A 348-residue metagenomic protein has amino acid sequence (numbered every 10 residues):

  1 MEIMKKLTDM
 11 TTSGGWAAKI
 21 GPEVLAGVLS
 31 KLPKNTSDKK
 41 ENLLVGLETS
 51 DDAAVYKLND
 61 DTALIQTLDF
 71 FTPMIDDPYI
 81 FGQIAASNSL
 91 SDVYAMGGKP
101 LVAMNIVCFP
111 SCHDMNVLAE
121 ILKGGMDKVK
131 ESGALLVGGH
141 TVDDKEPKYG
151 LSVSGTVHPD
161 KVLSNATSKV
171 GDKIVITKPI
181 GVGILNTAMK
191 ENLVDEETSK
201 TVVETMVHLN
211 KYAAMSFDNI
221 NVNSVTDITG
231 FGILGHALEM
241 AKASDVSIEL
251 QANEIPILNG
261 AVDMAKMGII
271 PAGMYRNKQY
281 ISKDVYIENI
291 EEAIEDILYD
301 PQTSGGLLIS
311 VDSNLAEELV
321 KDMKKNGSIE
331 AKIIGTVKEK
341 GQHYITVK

Functional and structural regions predicted by a protein language model:
M1-K348: Helix-biased detector of long, well-ordered alpha-helical tracts
